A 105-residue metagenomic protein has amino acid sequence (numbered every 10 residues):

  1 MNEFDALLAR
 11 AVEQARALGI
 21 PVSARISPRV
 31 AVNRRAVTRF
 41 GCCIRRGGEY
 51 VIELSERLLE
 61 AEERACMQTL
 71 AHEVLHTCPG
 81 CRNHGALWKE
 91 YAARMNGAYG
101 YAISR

Functional and structural regions predicted by a protein language model:
M1-Q68, T77-R105: Active-site-proximal or metal-binding-adjacent scaffold patches in catalytic folds
E73: Walker B catalytic acidic pair
